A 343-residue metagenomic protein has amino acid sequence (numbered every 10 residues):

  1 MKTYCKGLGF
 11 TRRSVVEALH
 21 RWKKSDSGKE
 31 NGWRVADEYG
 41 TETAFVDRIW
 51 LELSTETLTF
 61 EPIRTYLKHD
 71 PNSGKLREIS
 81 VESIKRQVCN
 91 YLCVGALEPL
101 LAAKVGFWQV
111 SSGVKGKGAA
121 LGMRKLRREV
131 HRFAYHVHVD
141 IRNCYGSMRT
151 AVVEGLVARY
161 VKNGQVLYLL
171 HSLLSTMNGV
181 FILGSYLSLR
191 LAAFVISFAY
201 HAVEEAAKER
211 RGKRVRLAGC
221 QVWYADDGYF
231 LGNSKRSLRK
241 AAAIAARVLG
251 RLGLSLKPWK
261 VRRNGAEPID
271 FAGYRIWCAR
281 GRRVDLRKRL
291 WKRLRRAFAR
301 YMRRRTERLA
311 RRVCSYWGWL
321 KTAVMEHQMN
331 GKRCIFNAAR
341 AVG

Functional and structural regions predicted by a protein language model:
M1-E52: Non-catalytic, polymerase-adjacent accessory regions of viral genome-replication enzymes
T3-K6, F10, D37, L67 (+7 more regions): Nucleic-acid-interacting cores, centered on viral/eukaryotic replication and modification enzymes
T3-Y4, G9, C89-R149: Active-site-proximal segment of RNA-dependent polymerases
G9-G28, E61-L67, G95-P99, L170: Short, compositionally biased low-complexity segments
K29-V35, E61-V88, V105-K115, L173-F194: Short, conserved non-catalytic motifs in the polymerase core
E42-S73: Active-site-flanking structural segment that lines cofactor/substrate pockets
Q87, Y91, T176, F194 (+4 more regions): Right-hand nucleic-acid polymerase module
R124-V248, A266-P268: Conserved polymerase palm-domain catalytic core
